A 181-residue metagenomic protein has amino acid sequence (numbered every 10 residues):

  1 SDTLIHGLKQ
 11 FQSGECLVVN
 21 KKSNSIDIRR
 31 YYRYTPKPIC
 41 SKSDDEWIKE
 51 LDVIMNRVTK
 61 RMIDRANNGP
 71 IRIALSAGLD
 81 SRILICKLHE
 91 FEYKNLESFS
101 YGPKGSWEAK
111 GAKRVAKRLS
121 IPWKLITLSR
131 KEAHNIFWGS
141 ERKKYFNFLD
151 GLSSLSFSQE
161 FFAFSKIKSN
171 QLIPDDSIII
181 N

Functional and structural regions predicted by a protein language model:
S1-K42: N-terminal segments that mediate ammonia production and transfer in glutamine-dependent amidotransferase systems
K21-S23, R33-N181: ATP-dependent adenylate-handling active sites, centered on carboxylate activation for C-N bond formation
